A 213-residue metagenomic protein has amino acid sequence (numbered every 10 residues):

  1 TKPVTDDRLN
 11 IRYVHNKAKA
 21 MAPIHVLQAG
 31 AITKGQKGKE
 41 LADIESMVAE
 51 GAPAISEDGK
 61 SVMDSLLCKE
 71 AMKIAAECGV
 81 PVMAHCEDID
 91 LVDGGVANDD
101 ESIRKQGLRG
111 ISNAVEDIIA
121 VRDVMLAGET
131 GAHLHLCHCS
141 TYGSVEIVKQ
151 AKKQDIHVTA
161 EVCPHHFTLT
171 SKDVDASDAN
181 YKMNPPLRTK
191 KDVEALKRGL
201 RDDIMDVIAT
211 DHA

Functional and structural regions predicted by a protein language model:
T1, P23, S102-K105: Short N-terminal helix-initiation segments at or just after the protein's N-terminus
T1-M21: Metal-associated gating/positioning segment near the N- to mid-region
T1-V4, L27-G30, R109: Acidic/glycine-enriched edge-of-secondary-structure segments
V4, T33, S61-V62: Short strand->helix junction
K17-A31: A glycine-rich helix N-cap at a beta->alpha junction
A31-K37: Active-site beta->alpha loop and helix N-cap motifs at the rims of alpha/beta catalytic domains
K39-I208: Histidine/acidic residue-rich metal-binding segments in metalloenzymes
D211: Short phosphate-coordinating micro-motif centered on Lys-Gly-acidic
